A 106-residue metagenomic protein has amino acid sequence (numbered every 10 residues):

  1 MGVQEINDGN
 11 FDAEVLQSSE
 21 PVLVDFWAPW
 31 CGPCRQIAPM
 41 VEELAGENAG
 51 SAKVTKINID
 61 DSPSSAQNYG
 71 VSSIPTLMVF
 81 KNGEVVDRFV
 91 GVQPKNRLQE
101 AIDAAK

Functional and structural regions predicted by a protein language model:
G2, N7, W27, K53-T55: Conserved Rossmann-like nucleotide-binding pocket used by diverse enzymes that bind dinucleotide cofactors
V3-P21, P63: A short beta-strand-turn-helix
S19-E20, F26-W30, S73: Short pre-active-site segment immediately N-terminal to redox-active cysteine/selenocysteine motifs in thiol-based
S19-P21, Q36-I57: Conserved helix-turn-beta segment immediately C-terminal to the redox Cys motif in thioredoxin-like folds
F26-M40: Conserved redox-active cysteine motifs that mediate thiol-disulfide chemistry, especially di-cysteine Cys-X(1-2)-Cys
I59-A66: Structural microenvironment flanking redox-active thiols in thiol-disulfide oxidoreductases
V79-K106: Non-catalytic, surface beta->alpha helical segment in thiol-disulfide oxidoreductase systems
